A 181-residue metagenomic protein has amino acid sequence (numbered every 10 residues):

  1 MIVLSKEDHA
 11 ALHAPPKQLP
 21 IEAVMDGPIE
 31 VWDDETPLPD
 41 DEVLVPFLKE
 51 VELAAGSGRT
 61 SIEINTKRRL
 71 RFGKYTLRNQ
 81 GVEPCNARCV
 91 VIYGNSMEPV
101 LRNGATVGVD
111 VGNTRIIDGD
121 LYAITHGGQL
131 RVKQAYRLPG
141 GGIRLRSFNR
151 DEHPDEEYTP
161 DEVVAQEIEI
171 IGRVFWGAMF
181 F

Functional and structural regions predicted by a protein language model:
M1-N103, V164, G177-F181: Short, positionally conserved secondary-structure boundary motifs
R78-F181: Acidic/glycine-rich C-terminal interaction modules and beta/coil loop segments that lie outside canonical DNA-binding
